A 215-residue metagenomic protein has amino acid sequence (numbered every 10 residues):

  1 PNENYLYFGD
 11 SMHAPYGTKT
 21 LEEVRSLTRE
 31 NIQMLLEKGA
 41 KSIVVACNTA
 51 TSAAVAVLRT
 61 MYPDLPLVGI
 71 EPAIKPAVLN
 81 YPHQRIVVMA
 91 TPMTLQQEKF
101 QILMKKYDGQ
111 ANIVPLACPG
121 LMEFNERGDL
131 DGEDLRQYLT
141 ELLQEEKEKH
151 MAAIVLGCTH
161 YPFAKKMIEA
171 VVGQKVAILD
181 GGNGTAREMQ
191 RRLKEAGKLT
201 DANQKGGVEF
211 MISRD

Functional and structural regions predicted by a protein language model:
P1-D215: Non-catalytic structural scaffold of enzyme domains
